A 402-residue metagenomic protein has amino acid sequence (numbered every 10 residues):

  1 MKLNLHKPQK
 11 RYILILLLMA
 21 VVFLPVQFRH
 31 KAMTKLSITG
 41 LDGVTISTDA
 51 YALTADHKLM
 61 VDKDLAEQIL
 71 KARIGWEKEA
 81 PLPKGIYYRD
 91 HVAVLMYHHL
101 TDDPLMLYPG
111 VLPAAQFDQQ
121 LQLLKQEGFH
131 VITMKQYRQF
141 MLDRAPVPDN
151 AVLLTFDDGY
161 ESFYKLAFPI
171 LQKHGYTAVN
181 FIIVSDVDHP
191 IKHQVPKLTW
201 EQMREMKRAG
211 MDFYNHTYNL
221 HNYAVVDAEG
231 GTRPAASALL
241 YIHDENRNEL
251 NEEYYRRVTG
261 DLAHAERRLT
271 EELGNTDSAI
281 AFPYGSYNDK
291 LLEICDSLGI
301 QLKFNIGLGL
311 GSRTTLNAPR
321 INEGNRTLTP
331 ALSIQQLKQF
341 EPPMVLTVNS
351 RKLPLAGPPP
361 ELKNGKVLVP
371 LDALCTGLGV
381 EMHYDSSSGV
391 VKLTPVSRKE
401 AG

Functional and structural regions predicted by a protein language model:
K2-I86, D90, L95, L332-G402: Primary recognition of N-terminal secretory signal peptides and signal-anchoring hydrophobic helices
G40, K71-V152, L316, R320-T347: N-terminal pre-catalytic segment of deacetylase/amide-hydrolase enzymes
D56-V61, V111-A115, E161-S162, K197 (+3 more regions): Soluble non-cytosolic domains of exported or imported proteins
D64, Q68, A115-Q122, Q126 (+10 more regions): Solvent-exposed, polar/charged alpha-helical surfaces in well-ordered, non-transmembrane soluble domains, broadly
I86-D90, A145-P148, Q172-G175, E205-R208 (+4 more regions): Extracellular/periplasmic catalytic domains that process cell-envelope and extracellular macromolecules
L95, L100-T101, L107, A151-V152 (+2 more regions): Metal-dependent polysaccharide deacetylase catalytic core of the NodB/CE4 family, i.e., the active-site-bearing domain
Q136-Y137, D149, L153-S162, L166 (+1 more regions): Substrate-binding cleft of extracellular glycoside hydrolase catalytic domains
N288-P330: Extended hydrophobic/aromatic segments used for targeting, binding, or gating
